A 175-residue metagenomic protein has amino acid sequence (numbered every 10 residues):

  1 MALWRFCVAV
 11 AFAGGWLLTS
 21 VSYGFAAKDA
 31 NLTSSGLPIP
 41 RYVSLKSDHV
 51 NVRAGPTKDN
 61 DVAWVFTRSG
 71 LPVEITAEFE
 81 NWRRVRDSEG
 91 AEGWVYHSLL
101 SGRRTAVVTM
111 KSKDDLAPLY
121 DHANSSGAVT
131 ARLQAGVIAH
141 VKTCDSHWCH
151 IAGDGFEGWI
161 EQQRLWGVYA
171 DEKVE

Functional and structural regions predicted by a protein language model:
M1-W4: N-terminal secretory signal peptides that target proteins for export/translocation
C7-S20: Bacterial N-terminal signal peptides
G24-A54, V65-S69, T76-F79, R86-S88 (+5 more regions): SH3-family beta-barrel domains
D61-V62: Beta-strand-rich domains and repeat architectures in extracellular enzymes and scaffolds, especially beta-propellers
H150: Extracellular/periplasmic metallocenter environments
